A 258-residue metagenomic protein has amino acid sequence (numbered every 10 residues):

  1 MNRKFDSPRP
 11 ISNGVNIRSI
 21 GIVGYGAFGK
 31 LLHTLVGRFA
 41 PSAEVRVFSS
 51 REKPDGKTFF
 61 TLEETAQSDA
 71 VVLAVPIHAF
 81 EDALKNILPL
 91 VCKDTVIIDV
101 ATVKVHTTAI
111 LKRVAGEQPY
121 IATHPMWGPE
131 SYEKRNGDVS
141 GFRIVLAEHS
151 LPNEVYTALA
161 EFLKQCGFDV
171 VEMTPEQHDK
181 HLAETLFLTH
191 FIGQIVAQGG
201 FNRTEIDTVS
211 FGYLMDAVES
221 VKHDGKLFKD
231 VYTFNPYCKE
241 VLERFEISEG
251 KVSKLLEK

Functional and structural regions predicted by a protein language model:
N2-L62: NAD(P)+-binding Rossmann beta1-loop-alpha1 motif at the extreme N-terminus of oxidoreductases
I17-S19, D94, G141: Phosphate-coordination loops involved in phosphoryl transfer and adenosine-cofactor binding
P41-S42, C92-T95, G116-Q118: A short helix->loop->beta-strand "cap" motif at the edges of active sites that frequently abuts
E63-V91: Rossmann-like NAD(P)-binding element
V91-T107: ADP-ribose/adenylate-binding Rossmann-like module
V103, T107, L111-D169: Rossmann-fold dinucleotide-binding core
D169-K258: An accessory alpha-helical subdomain
